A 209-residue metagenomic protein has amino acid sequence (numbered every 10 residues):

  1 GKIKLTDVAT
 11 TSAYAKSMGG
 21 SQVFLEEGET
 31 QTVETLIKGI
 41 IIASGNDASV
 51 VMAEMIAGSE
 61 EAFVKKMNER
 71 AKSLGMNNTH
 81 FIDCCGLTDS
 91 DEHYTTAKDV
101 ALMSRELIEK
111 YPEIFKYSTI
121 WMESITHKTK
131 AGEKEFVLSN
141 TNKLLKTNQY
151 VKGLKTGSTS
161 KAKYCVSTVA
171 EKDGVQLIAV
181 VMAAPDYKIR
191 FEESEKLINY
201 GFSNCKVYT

Functional and structural regions predicted by a protein language model:
G1-K98, I108-E109: Active-site-adjacent loops and short helices of periplasmic peptidoglycan-processing enzymes
M76-H80, D91-T209: Domain-terminus/edge residues, biased toward the C-terminal soluble/receptor-binding domains of extracytoplasmic
